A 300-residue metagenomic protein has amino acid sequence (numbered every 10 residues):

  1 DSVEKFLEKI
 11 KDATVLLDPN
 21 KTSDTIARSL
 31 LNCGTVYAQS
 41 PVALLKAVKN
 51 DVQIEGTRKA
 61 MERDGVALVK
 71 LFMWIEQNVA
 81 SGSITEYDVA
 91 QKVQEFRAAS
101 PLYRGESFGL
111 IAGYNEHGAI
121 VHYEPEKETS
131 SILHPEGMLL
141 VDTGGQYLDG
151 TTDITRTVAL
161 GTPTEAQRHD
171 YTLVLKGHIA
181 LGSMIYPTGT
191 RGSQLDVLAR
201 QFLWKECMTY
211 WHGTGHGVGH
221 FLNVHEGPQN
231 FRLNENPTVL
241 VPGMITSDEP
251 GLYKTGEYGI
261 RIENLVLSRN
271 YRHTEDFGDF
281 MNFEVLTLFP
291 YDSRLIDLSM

Functional and structural regions predicted by a protein language model:
D1-M300: Active-site neighborhoods and metal-handling regions in enzymes and metal-associated proteins
